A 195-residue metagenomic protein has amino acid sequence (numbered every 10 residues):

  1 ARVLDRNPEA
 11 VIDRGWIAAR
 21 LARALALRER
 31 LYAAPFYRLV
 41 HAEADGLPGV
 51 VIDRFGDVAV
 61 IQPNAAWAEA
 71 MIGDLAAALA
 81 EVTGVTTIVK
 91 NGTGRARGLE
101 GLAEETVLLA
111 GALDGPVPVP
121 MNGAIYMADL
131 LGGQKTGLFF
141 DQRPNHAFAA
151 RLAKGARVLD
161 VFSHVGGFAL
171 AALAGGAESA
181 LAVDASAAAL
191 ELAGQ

Functional and structural regions predicted by a protein language model:
A1-G56: Non-catalytic accessory regions of SAM-dependent methyltransferases
A10, A68-E69: Alpha-helix N-cap/loop-to-helix initiation residues
V40-D53, E69-F139: Non-catalytic substrate-recognition/targeting regions of SAM-dependent transferases
V58-P63: Carbohydrate-binding surface patches
G111-Q195: Rossmann-like S-adenosyl-L-methionine
